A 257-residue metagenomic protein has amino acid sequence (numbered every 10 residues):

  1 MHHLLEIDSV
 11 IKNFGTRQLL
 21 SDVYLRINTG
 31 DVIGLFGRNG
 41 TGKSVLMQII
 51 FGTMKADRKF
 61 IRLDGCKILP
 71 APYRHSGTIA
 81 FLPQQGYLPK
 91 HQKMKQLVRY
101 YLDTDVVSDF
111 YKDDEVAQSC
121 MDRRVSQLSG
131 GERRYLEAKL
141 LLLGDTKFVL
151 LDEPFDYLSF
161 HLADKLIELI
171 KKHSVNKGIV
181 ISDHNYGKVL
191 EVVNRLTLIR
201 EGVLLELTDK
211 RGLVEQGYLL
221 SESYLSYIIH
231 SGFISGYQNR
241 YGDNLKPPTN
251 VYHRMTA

Functional and structural regions predicted by a protein language model:
L5, L20-D22: Conserved structural motif at the start of ABC-family nucleotide-binding domains
F36-R38: The feature captures the beta-strand-to-loop junction immediately N-terminal to the Walker
F51: Helix-to-loop junction immediately C-terminal to a conserved catalytic motif
A56-H75: Conserved ABC transporter NBD signature motif
Q85, K90-V107: Q-loop/switch helix immediately C-terminal to the Walker
R124-G131: Conserved ABC ATPase signature
E153-P154: Walker B catalytic motif
V203-I228: Conserved beta-strand-loop-alpha-helix hinge in the C-terminal portion of ABC ATPase nucleotide-binding domains
